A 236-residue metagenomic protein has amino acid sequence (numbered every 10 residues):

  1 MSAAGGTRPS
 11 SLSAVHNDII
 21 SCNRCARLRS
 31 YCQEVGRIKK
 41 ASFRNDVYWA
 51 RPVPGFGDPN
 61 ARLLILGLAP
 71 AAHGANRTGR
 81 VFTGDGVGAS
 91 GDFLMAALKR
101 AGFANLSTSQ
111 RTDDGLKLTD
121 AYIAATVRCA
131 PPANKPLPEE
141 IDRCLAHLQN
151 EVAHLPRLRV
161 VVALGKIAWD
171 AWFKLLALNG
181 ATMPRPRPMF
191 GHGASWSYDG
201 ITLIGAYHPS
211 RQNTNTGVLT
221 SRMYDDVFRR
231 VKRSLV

Functional and structural regions predicted by a protein language model:
M1-G5: Cysteine-centered metal-binding/redox modules
T7-V236: A polyanion-binding, active-site-adjacent surface
